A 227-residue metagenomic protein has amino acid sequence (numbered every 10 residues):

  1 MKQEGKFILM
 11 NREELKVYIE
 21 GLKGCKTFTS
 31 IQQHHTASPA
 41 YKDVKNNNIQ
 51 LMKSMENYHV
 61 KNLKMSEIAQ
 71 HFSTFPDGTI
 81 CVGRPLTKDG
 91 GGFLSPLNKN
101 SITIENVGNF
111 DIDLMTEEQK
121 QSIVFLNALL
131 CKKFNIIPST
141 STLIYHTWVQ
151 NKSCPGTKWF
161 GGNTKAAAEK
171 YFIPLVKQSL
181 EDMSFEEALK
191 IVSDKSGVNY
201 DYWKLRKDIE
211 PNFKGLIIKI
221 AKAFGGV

Functional and structural regions predicted by a protein language model:
M1-S38, K42-D43, P76-G91, S95-E187: Basic/polar, cationic surfaces and motifs that engage anionic cell-wall and phosphate/carboxylate ligands
K42-N57, G226-V227: Surface-exposed flexible segments
I49-M52, E56, K120, V124-N127 (+4 more regions): Extracytoplasmic/secreted envelope proteins and their assembly/folding machinery, especially bacterial periplasmic
S54-M65, L126-F134, P174, I191 (+2 more regions): Structured segments of extracytoplasmic/periplasmic soluble domains in secreted or envelope-associated proteins
M65, V149, V198-N199: A general structural signal for well-ordered secondary-structure junctions
I68-A69: Short loop/turn microsegments at loop-to-beta-strand junctions
L180-V227: Short, solvent-exposed alpha-helical surface patches in non-cytosolic proteins
